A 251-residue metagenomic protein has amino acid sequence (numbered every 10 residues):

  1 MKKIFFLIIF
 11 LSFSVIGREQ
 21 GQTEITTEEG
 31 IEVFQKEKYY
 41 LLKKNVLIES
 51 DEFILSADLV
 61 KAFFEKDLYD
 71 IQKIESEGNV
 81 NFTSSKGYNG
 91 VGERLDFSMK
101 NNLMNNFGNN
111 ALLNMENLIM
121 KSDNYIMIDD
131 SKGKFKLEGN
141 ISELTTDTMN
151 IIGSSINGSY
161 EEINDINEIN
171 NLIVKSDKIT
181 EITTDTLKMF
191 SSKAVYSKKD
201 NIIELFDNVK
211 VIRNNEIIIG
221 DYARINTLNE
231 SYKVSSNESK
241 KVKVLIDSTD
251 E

Functional and structural regions predicted by a protein language model:
M1-E251: Mature-chain termini and adjacent capping regions
